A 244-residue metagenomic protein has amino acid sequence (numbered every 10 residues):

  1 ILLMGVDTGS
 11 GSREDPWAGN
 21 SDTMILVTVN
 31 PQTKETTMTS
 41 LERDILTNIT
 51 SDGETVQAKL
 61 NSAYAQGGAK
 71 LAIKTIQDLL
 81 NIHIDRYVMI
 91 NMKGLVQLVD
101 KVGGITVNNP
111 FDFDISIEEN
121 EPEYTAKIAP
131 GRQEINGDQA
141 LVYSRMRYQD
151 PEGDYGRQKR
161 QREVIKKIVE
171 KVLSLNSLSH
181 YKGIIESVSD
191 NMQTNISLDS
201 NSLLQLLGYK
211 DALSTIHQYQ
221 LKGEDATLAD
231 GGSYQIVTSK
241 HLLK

Functional and structural regions predicted by a protein language model:
I1-K244: Non-catalytic, solvent-exposed segments at the cell envelope interface
